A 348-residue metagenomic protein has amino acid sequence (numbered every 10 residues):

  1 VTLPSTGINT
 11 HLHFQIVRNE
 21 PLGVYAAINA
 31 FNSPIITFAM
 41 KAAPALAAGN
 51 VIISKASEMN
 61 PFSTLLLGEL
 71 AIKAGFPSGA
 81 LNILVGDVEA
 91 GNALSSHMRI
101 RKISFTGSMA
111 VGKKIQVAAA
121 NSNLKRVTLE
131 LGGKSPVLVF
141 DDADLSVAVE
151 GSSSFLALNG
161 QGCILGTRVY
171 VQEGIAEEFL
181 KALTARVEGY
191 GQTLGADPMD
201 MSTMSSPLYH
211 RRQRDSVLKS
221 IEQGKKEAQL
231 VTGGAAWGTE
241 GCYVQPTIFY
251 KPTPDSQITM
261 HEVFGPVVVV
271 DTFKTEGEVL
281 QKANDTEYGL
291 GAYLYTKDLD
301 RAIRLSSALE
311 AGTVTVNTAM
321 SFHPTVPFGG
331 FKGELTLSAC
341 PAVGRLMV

Functional and structural regions predicted by a protein language model:
T2-S146, F273: Rossmann-like NAD(P) dinucleotide-binding subdomain of oxidoreductase/dehydrogenase enzymes
I36, S146, E173, E177 (+2 more regions): Residues in well-ordered alpha-helical elements
L46, I53, N82, T128 (+5 more regions): Structural detector of well-ordered beta-strand residues that form the stable sheet scaffold of enzyme domains
G49, L81, I103, G133 (+5 more regions): Residue-level signal for inorganic ion chemistry
T64-L67, L94, I115, F179 (+3 more regions): Hydrophobic packing residues within well-ordered alpha-helices of enzyme cores
G75, A110-T253, V316: ALDH superfamily catalytic-core signature
S78, L131-G132, G162-I164, M201-T203 (+2 more regions): Short glycine-enriched loop/turn motifs at secondary-structure junctions
I100, A236, Y243-V348: Conserved C-terminal structural/oligomerization subdomain of aldehyde/semialdehyde dehydrogenase
